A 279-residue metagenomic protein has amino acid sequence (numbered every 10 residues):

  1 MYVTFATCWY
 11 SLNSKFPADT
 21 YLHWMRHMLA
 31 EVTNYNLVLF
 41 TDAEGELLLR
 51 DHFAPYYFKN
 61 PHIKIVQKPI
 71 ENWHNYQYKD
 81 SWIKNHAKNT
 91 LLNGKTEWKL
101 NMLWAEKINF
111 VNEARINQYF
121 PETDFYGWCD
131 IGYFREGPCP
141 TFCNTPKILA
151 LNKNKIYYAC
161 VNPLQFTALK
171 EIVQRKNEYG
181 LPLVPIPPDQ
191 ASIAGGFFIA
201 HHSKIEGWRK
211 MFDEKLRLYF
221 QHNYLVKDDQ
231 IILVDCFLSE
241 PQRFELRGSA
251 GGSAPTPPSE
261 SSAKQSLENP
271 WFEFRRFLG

Functional and structural regions predicted by a protein language model:
M1-H23: N-proximal low-complexity "stem/linker" segments adjacent to membrane-targeting elements
P17-H27, I108, P140-P146, I231: Well-ordered, non-membrane alpha-helical segments in soluble/globular domains
H23-N36, P55: Short, acidic, metal-binding catalytic loop of nucleotide-sugar glycosyltransferases
E46-P61, K79-D80, I172-V173: Short, aromatic/basic amphipathic alpha-helical patches
F58-Q118: Active-site-proximal specificity loops/subdomain of glycosyltransferases
K99, W104-C160: GT-A fold catalytic core of metal-dependent nucleotide-sugar glycosyltransferases, centered on the diacidic
R135-C139, Y179-G279: Catalytic core and acceptor-binding pocket of nucleotide-sugar-dependent glycosyltransferases
Y157-K170: Short beta-strand-to-loop element that shapes/binds the nucleotide-sugar donor at the catalytic cleft/hinge
